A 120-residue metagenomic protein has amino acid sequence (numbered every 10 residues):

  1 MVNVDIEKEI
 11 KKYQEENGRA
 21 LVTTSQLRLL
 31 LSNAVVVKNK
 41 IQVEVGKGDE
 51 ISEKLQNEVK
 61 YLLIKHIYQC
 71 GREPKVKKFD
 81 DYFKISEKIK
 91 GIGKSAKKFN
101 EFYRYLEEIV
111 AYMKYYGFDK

Functional and structural regions predicted by a protein language model:
M1-K120: Small/polar/charged residue-enriched interaction surfaces, especially the RNA/DNA-contacting tracks of RNP/CRISPR
